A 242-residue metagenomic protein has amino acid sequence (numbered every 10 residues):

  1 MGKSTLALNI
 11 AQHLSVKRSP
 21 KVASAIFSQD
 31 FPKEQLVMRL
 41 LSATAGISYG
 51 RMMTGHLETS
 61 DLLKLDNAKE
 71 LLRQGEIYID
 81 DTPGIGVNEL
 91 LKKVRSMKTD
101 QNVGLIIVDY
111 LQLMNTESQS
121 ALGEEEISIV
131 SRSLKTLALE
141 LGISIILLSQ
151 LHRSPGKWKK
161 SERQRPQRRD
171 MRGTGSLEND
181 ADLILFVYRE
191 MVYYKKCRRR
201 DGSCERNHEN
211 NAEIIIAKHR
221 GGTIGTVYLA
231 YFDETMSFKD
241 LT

Functional and structural regions predicted by a protein language model:
K3: Conserved lysine of the Walker
A7-N9, H13-N102, T116, V227: Cytosolic-facing regulatory segments adjacent to core modules
R18, E126-S131: …and closely analogous acidic/polar surface helices at protein-protein or active-site interfaces in A-domain-like
Q29-F31, I143, L148-Q150: Conserved H-loop
G86-V103, S120, I129-L141, R153-T242: C-terminal regions of RecA-like/P-loop NTPase motor modules
L111: Conserved Walker B
N115-L122: Conserved ATPase-coupling elements of RecA-like P-loop NTPase cores
